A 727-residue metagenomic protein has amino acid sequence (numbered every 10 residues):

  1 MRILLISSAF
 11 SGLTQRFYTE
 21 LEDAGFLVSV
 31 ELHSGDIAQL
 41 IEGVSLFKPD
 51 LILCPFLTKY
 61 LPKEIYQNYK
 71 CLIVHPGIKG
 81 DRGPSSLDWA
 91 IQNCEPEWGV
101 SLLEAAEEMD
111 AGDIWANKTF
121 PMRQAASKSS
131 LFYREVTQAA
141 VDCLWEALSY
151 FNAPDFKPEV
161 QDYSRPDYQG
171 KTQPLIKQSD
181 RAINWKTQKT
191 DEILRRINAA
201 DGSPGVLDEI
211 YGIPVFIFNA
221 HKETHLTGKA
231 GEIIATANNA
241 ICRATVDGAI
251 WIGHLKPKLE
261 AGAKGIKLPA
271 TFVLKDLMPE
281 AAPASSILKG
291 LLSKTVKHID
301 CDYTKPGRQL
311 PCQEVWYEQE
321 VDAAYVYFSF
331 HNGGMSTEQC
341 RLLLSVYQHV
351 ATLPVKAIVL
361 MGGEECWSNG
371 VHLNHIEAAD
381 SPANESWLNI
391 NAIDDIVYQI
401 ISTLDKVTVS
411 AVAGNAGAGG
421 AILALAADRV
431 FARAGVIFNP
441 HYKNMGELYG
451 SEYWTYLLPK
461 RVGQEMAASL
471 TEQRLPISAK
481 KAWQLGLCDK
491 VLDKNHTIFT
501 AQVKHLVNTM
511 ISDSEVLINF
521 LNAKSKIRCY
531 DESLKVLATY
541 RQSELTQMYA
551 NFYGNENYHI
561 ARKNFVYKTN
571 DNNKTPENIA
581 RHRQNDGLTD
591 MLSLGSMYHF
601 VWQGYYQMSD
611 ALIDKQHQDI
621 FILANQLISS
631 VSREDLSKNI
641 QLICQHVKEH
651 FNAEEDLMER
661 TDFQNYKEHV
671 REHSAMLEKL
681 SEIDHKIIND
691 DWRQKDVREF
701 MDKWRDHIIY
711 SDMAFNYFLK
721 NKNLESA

Functional and structural regions predicted by a protein language model:
R2-L4, L57-G170: Donor/substrate-binding cores of folate-linked one-carbon enzymes
L5-A9, S179-G307: An anion-binding loop in the catalytic cleft
G25-A38: A short beta-strand-loop structural module common to alpha/beta enzyme folds
A147, C488-R562: C-terminal long alpha-helix characteristic of the crotonase
P269-M361: Conserved CoA-thioester-binding segment of acyl-CoA-metabolizing enzymes
V321-F328, C340-A383, D395-V409, R433-I437 (+2 more regions): A structural preference for short, pocket-lining loop segments at secondary-structure junctions
S402-D405, A411-A418, A426-I437, H441-I518: Crotonase-fold acyl-CoA enzyme core
M597-A727: Small-residue-biased structural context
